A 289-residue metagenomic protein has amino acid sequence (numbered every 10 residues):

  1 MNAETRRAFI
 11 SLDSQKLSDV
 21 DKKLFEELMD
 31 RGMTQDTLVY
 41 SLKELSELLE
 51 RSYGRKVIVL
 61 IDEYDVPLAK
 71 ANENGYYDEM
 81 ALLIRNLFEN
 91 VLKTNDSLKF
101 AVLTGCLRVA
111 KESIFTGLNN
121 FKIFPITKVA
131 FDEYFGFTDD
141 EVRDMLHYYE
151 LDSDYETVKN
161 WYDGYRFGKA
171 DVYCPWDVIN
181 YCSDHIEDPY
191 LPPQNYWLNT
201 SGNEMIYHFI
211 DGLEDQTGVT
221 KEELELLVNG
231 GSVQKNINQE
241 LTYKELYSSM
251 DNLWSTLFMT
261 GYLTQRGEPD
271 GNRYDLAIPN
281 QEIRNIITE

Functional and structural regions predicted by a protein language model:
M1-E289: Phosphate-binding site recognition
